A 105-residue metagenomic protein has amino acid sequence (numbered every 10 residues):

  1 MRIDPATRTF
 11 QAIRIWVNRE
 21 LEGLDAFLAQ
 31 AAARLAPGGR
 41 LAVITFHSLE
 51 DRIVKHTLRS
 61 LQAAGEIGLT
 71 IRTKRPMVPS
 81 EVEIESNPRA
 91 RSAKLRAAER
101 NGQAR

Functional and structural regions predicted by a protein language model:
M1-R105: S-adenosyl-L-methionine-dependent methyltransferase catalytic core, i.e., the SAM/SAH-binding region
